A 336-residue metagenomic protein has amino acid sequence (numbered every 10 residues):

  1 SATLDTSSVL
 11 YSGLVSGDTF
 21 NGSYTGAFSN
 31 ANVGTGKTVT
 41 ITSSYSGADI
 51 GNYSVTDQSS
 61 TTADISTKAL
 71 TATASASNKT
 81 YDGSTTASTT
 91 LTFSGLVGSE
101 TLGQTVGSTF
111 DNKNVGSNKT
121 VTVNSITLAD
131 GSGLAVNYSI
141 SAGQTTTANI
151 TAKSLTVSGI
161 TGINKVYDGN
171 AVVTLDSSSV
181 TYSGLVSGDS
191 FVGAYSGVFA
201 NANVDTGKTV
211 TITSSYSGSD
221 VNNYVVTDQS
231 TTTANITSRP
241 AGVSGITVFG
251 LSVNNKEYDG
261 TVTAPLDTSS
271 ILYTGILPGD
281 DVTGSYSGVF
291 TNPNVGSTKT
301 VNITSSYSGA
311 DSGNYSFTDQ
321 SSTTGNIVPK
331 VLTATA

Functional and structural regions predicted by a protein language model:
S1-A336: Short loop/turn motifs that initiate or flank beta-strands
